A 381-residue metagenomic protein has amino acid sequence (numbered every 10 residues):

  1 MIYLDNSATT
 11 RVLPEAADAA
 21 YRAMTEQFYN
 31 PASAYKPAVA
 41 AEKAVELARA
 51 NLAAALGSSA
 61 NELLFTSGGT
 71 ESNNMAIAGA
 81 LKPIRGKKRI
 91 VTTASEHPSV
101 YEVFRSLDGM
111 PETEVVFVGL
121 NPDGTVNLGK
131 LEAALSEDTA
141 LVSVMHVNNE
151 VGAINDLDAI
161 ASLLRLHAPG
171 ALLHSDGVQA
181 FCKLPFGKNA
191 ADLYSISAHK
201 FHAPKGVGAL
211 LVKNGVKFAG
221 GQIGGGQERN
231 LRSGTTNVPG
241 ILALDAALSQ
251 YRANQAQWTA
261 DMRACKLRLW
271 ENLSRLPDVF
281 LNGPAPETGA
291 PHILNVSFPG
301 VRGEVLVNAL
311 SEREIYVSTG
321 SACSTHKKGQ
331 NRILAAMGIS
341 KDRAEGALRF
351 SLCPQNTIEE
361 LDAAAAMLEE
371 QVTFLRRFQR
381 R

Functional and structural regions predicted by a protein language model:
M1-R381: Pyridoxal 5′-phosphate
